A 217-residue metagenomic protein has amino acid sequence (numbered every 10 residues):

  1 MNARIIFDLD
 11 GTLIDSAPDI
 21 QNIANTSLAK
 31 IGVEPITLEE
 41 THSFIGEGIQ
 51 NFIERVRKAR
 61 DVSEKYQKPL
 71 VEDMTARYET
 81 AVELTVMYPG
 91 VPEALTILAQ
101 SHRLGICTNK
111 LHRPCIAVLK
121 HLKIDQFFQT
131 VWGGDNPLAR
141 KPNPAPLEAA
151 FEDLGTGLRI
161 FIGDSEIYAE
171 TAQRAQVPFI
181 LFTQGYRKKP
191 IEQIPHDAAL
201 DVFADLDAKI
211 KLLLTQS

Functional and structural regions predicted by a protein language model:
M1-N2, E39, K65, H112 (+1 more regions): Asp-based, Mg2+/Mn2+-dependent phosphohydrolase catalytic module
M1-S43: Active-site neighborhood of HAD-like aspartate-dependent phosphohydrolases
I6, L13, M87, L104 (+3 more regions): Conserved SAM-binding loop
Q21, N25, L38, H42 (+4 more regions): An amphipathic alpha-helix signature
S27-L28, G48-V62, V118, A150: Helix-loop "lid/cap" segments that line or gate small-molecule binding pockets
E54-T96: Metal-dependent phosphoesterase signature
E79-I106, H112-I116, K141-P144: Short, acidic loop-to-helix structural element flanking the phosphoryl-transfer center in phosphate-processing enzymes
